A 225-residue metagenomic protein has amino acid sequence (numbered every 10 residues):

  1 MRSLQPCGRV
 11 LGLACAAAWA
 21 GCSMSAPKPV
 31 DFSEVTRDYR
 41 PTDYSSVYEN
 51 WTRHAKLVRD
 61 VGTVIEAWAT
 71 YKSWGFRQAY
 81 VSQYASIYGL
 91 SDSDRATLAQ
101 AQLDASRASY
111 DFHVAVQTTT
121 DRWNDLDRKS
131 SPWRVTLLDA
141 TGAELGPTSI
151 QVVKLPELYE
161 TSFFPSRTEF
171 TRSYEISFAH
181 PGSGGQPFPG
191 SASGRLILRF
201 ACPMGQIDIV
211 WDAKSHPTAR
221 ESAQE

Functional and structural regions predicted by a protein language model:
M1-L11: Bacterial N-terminal signal peptides that target proteins for export
A18-G21: C-terminal motif of bacterial Sec signal peptides marking the signal peptidase cleavage site
S23-E225: Conserved functional micro-motifs across diverse proteins
